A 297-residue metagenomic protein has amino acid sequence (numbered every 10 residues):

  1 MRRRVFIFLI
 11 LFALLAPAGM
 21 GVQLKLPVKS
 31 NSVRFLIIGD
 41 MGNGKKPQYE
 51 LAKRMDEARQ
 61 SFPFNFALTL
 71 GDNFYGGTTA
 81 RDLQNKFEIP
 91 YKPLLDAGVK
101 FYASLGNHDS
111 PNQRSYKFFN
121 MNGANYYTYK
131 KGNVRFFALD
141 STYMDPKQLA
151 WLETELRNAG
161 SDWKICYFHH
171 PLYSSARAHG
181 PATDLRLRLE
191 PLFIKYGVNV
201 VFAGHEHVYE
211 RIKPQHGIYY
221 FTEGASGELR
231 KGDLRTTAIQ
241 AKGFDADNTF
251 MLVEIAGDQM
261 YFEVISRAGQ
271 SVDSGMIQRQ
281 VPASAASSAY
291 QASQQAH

Functional and structural regions predicted by a protein language model:
M1-F6: Bacterial N-terminal signal peptides that target proteins for export
F8-A16: Bacterial N-terminal signal peptides
A18-D82, T142, S175: N-terminal active-site segment of His-dependent metallophosphoesterases
P27-K29, D56, P63, Y75-K164 (+2 more regions): Extended active-site neighborhood of metal-dependent phosphoesterases/phosphodiesterases
K29, K242-H297: A short C-terminal boundary segment appended to hydrolase-like catalytic domains
F35-I37, A67-T69, A103-S104, C166 (+1 more regions): Residue-level marker for buried hydrophobic side chains located in beta-strands that build the well-ordered beta-sheet
I37, T69, K130-K131, P214 (+2 more regions): Generic beta-strand structural signal
D40, G71-D72, G106-N107, H169 (+1 more regions): Active-site glycine-centered loops adjacent to acidic/histidine catalytic or metal-binding residues that shape
